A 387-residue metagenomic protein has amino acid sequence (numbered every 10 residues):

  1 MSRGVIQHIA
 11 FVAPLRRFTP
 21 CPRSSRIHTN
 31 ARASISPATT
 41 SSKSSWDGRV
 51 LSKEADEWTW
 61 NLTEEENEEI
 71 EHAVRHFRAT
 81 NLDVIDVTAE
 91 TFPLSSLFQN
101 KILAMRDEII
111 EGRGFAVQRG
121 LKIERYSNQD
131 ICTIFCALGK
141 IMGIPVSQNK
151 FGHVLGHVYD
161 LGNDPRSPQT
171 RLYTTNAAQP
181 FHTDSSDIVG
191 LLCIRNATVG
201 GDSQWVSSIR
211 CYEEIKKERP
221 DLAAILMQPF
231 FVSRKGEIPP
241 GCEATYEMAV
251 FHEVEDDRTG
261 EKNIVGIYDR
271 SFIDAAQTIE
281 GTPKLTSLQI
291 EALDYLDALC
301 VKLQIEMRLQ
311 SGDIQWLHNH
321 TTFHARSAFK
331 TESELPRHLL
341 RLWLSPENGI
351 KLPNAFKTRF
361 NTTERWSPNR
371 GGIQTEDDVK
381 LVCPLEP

Functional and structural regions predicted by a protein language model:
G4-A104, E111, A116, G120-R125 (+3 more regions): Active-site environment of non-heme Fe oxygenases that use a 2-His-1-carboxylate facial triad
N128: Catalytic palm subdomain of template-directed nucleic-acid polymerases, centered on the conserved carboxylate motif
C132: Classical protein tyrosine phosphatase
F135-P145: A short alpha->loop->secondary-structure connector
